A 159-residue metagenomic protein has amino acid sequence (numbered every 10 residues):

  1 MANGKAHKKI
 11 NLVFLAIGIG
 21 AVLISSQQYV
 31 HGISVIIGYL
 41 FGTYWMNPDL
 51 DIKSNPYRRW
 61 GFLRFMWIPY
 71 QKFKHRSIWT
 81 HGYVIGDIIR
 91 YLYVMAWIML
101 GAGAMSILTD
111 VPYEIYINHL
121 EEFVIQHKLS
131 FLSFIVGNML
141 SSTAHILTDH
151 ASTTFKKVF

Functional and structural regions predicted by a protein language model:
M1-F159: N-terminal membrane-targeting hydrophobic helices
